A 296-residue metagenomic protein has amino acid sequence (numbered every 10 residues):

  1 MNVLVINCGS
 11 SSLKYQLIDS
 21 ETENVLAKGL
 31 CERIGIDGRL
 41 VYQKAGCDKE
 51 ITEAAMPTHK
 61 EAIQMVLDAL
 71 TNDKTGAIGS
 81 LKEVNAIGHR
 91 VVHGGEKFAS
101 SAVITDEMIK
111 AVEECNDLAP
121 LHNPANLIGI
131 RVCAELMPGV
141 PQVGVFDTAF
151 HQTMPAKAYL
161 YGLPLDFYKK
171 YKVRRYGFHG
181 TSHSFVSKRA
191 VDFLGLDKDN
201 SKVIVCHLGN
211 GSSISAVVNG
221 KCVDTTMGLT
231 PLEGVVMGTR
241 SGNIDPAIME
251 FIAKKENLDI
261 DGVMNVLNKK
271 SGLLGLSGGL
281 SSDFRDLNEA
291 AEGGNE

Functional and structural regions predicted by a protein language model:
M1, M137-G139, V203, S213 (+2 more regions): Non-transmembrane, aqueous-exposed alpha-helical and coiled segments at domain scale
V3, S12-M56, G228: Short glycine-rich, Thr/Ser-proximal phosphate-binding strand/loop in the N-terminal lobe of ATP-dependent enzymes
D37-N85, G129: Conserved active-site "lid/cap" helical segment
P57-E61, V103, E107, P124-I128 (+8 more regions): Conserved active-site and cofactor/substrate-binding residues in soluble primary-metabolism enzymes
L70-H122, V143, A149-A158: Short beta-strand-loop/turn "lid" adjacent to the catalytic site in phosphate-handling enzymes
H89, P120-N123, P141-F146, I204-C206 (+2 more regions): General beta-strand structural signal in soluble alpha/beta enzymes
F150-K254: Glycine-rich phosphate-binding loop of actin/hexokinase-like ATP-binding domains
E256-E296: A mobile "lid/hinge" subdomain adjacent to the ATP/sugar-phosphate binding pocket shared across diverse ATP-dependent
